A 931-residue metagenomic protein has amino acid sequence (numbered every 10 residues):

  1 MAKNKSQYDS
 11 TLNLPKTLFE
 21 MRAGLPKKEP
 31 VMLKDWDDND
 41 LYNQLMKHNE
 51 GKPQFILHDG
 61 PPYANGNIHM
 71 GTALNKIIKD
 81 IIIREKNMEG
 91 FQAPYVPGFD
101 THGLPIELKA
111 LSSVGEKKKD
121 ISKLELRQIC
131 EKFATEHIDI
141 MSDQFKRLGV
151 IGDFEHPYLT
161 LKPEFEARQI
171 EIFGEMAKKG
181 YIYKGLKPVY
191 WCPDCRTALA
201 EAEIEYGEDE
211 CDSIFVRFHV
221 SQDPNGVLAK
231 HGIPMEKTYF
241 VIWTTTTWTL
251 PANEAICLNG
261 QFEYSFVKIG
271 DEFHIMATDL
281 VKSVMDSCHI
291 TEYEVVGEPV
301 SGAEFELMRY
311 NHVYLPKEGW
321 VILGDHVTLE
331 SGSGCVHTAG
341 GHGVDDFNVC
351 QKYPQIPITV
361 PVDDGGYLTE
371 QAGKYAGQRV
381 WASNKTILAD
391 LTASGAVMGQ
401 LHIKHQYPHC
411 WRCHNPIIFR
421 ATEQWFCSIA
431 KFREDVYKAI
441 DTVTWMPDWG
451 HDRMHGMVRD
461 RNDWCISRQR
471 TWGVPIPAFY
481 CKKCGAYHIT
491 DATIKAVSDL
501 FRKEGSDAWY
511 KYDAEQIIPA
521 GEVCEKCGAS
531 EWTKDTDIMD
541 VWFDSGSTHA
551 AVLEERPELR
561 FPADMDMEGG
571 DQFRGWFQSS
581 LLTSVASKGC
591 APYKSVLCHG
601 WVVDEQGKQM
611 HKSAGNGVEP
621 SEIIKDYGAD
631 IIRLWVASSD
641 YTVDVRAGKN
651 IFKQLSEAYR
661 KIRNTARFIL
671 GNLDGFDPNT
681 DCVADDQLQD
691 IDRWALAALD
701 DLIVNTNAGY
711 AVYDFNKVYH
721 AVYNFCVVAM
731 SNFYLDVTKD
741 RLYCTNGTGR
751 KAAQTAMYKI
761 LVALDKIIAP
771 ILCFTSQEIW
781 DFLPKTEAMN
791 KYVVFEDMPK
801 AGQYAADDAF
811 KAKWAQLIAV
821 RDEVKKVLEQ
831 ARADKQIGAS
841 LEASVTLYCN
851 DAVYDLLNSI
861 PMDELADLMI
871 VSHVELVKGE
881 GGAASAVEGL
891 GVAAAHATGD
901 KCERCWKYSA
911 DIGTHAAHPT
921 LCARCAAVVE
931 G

Functional and structural regions predicted by a protein language model:
A2-E272, A339-K352, P357-A372, A396-V436 (+8 more regions): N-terminal, positively charged nucleic-acid-binding surface of large information/translation enzymes
N49, P53-G60, M70-L74, I78 (+18 more regions): Secondary-structure capping and boundary motifs in well-ordered enzyme cores
G71-I83, G90-Q92, F99-D100, F165-R168 (+7 more regions): Structured ligand/cofactor/substrate-binding pocket environments in proteins
D100, V189, P193, L199-G207 (+6 more regions): Acidic, turn-prone loop/beta-hairpin segments
V189, Y407, A478, G521 (+2 more regions): Residues immediately within or flanking Cys/His clusters that coordinate Zn2+ in small zinc-binding modules
C192, C410, C481, C524-C527 (+2 more regions): Short cysteine-rich clusters marking metal-coordination/redox-active sites
R196, Q469, G485, G528-A529 (+2 more regions): Cys/His-coordinated zinc-binding microdomains
V321-I322, A886-L921: C-terminal accessory/binding modules appended to enzymatic or scaffolding proteins
